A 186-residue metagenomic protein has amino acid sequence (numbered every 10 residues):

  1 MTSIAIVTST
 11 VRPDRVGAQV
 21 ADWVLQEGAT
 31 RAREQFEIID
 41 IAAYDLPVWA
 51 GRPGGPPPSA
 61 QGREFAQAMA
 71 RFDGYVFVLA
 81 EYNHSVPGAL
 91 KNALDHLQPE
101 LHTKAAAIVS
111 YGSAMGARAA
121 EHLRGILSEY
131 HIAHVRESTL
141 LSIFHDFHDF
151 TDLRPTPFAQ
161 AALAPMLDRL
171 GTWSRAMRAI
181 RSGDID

Functional and structural regions predicted by a protein language model:
T2-A32: N-terminal beta1-alpha1 ligand-phosphate binding loop
A32-A43, A133-S142: Short beta-strand elements in bilobed, periplasmic/extracellular small-molecule ligand-binding domains
I41-P58, F147-F150: N-terminal beta-loop-helix "entrance" segment that forms/cooperates in small-molecule cofactor or anionic ligand
P57, V135-D186: Glycine-rich phosphate/pyrophosphate-binding loop and the adjoining helix
P57-H131: Helix-loop-strand module that forms the ligand-binding subsite of alpha/beta enzymes
